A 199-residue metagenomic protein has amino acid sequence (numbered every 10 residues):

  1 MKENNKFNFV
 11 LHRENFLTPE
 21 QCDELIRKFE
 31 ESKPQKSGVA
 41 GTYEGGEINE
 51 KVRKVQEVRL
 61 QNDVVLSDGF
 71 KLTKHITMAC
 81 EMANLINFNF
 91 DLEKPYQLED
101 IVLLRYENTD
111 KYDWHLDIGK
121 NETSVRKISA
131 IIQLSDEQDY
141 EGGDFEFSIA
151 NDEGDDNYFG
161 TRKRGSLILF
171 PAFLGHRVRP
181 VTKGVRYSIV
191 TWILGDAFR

Functional and structural regions predicted by a protein language model:
K2-P95: Non-heme Fe(II)/2-oxoglutarate
F70-T73, T77, E81-R199: Catalytic core of non-heme Fe(II) oxygenases with the double-stranded beta-helix
